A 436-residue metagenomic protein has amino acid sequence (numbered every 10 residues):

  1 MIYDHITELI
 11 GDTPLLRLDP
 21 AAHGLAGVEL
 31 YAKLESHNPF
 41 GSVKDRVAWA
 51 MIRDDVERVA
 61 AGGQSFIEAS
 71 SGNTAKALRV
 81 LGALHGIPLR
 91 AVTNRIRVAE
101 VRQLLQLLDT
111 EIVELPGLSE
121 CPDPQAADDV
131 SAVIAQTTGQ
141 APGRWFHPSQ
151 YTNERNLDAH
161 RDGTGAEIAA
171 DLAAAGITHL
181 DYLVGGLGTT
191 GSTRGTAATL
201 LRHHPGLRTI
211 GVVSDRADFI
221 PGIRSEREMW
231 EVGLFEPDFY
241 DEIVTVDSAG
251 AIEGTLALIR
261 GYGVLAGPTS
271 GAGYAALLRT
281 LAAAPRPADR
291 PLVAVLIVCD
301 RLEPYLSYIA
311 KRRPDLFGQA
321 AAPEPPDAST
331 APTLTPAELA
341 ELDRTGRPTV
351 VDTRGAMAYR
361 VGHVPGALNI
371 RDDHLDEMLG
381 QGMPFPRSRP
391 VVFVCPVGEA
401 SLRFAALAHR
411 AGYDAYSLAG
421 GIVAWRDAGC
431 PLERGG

Functional and structural regions predicted by a protein language model:
M1-A337, E341, G346-T349, G355-V364 (+6 more regions): PLP-dependent amino-acid enzyme catalytic core
D123, R216, G429-G436: Active-site neighborhoods of enzymes that stabilize oxyanions during catalysis
R301, W425, L432: The DNA-recognition helices of helix-turn-helix-type DNA-binding domains
R354-G355, G436: His-Asp-centered catalytic microenvironments across diverse enzyme cores, prominently the transglutaminase-like
M383, R389-E399: Mid-chain, well-packed structural core segment of small domains
S401-R403: Short amphipathic alpha-helices within nucleic acid-binding modules
G420-A424: Histidine-bearing beta->alpha loop at or near hydrolase active sites
